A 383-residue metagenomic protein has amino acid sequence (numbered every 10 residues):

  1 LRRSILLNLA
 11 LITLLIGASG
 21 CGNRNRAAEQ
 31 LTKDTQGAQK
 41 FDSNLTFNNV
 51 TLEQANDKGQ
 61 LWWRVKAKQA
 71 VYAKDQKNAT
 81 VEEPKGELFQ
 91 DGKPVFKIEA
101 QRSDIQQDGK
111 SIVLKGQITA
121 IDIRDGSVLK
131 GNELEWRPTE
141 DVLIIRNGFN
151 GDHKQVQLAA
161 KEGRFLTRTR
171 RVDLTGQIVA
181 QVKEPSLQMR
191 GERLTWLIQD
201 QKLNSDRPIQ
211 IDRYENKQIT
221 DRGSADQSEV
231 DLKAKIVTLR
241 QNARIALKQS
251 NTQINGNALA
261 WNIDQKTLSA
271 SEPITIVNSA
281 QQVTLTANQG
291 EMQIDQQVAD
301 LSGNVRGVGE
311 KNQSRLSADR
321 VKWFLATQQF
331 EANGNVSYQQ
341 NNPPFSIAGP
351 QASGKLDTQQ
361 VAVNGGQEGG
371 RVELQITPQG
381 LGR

Functional and structural regions predicted by a protein language model:
L1-R383: Mature-chain termini and adjacent capping regions
